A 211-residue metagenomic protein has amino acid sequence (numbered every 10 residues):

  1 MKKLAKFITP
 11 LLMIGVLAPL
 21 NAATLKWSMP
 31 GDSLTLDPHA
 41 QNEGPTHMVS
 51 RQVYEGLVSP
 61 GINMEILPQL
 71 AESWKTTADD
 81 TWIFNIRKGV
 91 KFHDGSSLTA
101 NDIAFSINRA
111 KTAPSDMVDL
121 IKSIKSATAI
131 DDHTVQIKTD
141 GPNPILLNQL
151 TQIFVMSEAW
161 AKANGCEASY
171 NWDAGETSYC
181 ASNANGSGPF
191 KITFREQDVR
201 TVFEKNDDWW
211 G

Functional and structural regions predicted by a protein language model:
M1-T9: Bacterial N-terminal signal peptides that target proteins for export
L17-A22: Sec/Tat signal peptide C-region and signal peptidase I cleavage site
A23-L34, E72, T81-N85, I103-I107 (+3 more regions): Short, well-ordered beta-strand elements
S28-A78, N108, N185: N-terminal lobe/hinge region of extracytoplasmic solute-binding protein
L34-H39, E65-L67, I145-N148, R200-V202 (+1 more regions): Short, solvent-exposed loop/turn elements at domain surfaces
E65, I153-G211: Gly/Pro-rich hinge or "lid" segments in bacterial periplasmic/extracellular proteins
E72-D116, I130, Q136, L146: Aromatic- and charge-enriched surface segment that lines or borders ligand/interaction sites
K75, D119-S169, E196: Surface-exposed binding/hinge segments that line and control ligand-binding clefts or catalytic entry sites
